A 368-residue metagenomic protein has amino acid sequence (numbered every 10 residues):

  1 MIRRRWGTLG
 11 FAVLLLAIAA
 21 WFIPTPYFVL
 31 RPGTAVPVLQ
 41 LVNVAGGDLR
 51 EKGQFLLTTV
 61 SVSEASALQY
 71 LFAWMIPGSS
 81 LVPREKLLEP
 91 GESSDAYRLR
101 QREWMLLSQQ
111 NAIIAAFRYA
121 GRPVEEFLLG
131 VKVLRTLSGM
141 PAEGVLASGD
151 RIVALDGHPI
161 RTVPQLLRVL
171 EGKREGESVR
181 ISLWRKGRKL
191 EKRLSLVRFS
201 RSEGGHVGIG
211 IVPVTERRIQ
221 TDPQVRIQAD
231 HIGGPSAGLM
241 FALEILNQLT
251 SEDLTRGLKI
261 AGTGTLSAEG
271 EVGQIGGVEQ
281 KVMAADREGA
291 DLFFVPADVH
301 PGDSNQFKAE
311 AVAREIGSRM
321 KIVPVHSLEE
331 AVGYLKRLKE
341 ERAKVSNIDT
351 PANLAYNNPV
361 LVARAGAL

Functional and structural regions predicted by a protein language model:
G7-P24: Hydrophobic membrane-insertion alpha-helices, especially the h-region of bacterial N-terminal signal peptides
T34-L49, F55-E64, R84-L137, F199-T221 (+1 more regions): PDZ/PDZ-like peptide-tail recognition elements
F117, A142, G149-I152, I181 (+5 more regions): Terminal peptide-recognition signature
A120, L167-I211, A313-E330, Y334-R337 (+1 more regions): PDZ-domain C-terminal substructure recognizer with occasional recognition of PDZ-binding tails
A142-Q165, K281-V282, G289-D298: Conserved PDZ fold ligand-binding element
Q248, E269-H300: Glycine- and Gly-Pro-enriched alpha-helical subdomains that act as flexible, kink-prone "lid/hinge" or packing modules
D253-G276: Catalytic-site beta-strand/loop segments enriched in glycine and acidic/polar residues
